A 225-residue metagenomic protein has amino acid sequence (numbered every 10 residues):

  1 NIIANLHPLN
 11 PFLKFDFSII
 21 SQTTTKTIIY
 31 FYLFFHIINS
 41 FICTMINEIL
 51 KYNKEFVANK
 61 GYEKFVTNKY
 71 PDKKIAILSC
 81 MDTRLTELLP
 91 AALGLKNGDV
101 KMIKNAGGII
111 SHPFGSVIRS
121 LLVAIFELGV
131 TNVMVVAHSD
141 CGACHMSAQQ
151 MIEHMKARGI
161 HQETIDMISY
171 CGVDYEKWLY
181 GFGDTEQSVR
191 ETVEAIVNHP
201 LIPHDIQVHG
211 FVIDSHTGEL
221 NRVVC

Functional and structural regions predicted by a protein language model:
N1-L6, F17-T23, T27-I29, F35-H36: Short terminal hydrophobic/aromatic SLiMs and anchors at protein ends
M45-K73, G108-G115, I125-L128, A143-C225: Divalent-metal-activated hydrolytic enzyme cores
N59, E63-I118: Conserved beta-strand-loop surface patch within small alpha/beta domains used for substrate/adaptor or ligand engagement
L78-C80, K104, V136-H138, F211-D214: Short beta-strand segments
M81-R84, S139-A143: Gly/Ser/Thr-rich loops at beta-strand to alpha-helix junctions that form or flank small-molecule/cofactor-binding
F126-H138: Ordered, amphipathic secondary-structure segments that act as subunit-interaction surfaces in large macromolecular
